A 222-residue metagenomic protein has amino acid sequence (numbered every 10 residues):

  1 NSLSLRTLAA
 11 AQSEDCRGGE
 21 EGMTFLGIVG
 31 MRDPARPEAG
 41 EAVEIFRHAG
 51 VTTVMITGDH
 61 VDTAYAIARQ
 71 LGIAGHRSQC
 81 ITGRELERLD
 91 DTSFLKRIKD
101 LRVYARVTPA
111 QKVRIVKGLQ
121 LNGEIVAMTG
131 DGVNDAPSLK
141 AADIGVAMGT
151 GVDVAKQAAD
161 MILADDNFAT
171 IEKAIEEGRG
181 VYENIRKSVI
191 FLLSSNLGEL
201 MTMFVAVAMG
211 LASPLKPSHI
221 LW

Functional and structural regions predicted by a protein language model:
N1-N134, K140-A141, I185, V207: Cytosolic catalytic headpiece
R36-G40, V61, P109, V113 (+6 more regions): Amphipathic alpha-helical transducer elements in NTP-driven molecular machines
I67, R84, A158-M161, A174 (+1 more regions): Amphipathic alpha-helical segments that mediate coupling or scaffolding at interfaces
Q79, T170-W222: Membrane-embedded alpha-helical bundles of multi-pass transporters
Y104, G145-A147, M161-I162: Short, well-ordered beta-strand core segments
G130, M148-G151, D165-D166: Short beta->alpha connector loops at strand-helix junctions that form conserved, small/polar/Pro-enriched
V154-E172: Extended, hydrophilic extramembrane loops/domains of integral membrane proteins
